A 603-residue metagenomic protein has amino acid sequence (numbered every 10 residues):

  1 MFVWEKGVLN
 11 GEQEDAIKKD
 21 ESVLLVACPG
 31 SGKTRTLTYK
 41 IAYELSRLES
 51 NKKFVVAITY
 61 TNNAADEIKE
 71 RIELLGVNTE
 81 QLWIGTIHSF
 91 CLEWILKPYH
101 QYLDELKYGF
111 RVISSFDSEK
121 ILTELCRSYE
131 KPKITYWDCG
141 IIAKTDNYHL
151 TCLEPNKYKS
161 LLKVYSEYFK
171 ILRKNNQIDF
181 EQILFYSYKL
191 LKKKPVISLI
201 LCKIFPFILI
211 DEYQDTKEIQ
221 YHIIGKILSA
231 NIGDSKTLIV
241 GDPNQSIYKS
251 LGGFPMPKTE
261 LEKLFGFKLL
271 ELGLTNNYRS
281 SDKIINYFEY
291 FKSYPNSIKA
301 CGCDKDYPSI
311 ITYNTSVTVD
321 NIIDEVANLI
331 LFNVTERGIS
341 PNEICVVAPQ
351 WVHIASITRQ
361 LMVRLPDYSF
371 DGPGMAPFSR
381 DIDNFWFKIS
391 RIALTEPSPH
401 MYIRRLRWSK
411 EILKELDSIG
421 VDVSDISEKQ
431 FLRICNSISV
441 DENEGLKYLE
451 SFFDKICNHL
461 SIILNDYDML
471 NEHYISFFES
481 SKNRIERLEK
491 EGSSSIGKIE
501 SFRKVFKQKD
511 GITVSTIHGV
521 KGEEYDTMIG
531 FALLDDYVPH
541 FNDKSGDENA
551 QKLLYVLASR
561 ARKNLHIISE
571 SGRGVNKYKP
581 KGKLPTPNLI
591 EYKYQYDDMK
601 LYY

Functional and structural regions predicted by a protein language model:
M1-V26, S31-T36, F54-V56, L125-L209 (+3 more regions): Accessory N-terminal region flanking or inserted into the helicase ATPase core in nucleic-acid motor proteins
M1-Y102, S515, S559: P-loop NTPase Walker
Q101, E218-D306, K579-G582: Conserved RecA-like helicase ATPase core segment that couples NTP binding/hydrolysis to strand translocation
D104-K174, V421-I475: Coupling/switch/interface segments within P-loop NTPase motor domains and analogous charged loops in nucleic-acid
F267-L270, N276-P366: Helicase P-loop NTPase motor core
V363, G372-R407: Conserved short internal alpha-helix adjacent to the catalytic or cofactor-binding core of large enzyme scaffolds
A393-G572: Conserved helicase C-terminal RecA-like lobe
K563, I567-Y603: Helicase C-terminal subdomain and adjacent C-terminal extension
